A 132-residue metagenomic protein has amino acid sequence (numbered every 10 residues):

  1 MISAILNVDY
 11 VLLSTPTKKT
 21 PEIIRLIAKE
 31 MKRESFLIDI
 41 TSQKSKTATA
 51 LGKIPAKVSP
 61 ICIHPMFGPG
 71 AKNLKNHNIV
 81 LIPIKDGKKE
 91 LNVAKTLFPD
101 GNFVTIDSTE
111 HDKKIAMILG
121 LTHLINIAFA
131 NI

Functional and structural regions predicted by a protein language model:
M1-L51: Rossmann-fold NAD(P) dinucleotide-binding segment
I2-L6, G68-A71, E110-K114: A short acidic, often aromatic-flanked loop/helix-cap motif at beta-alpha or helix-coil junctions that lines enzyme
V8, N73-H77: A short, glycine/Asx- and small/polar-enriched loop/turn that sits immediately N-terminal to a beta-strand
L12, I38, S59-I63, V80 (+1 more regions): Hydrophobic/aromatic beta-strand patches that form the interior of the parallel beta-sheet core in alpha/beta enzyme
T20, K72, E90-L91: Alpha-helix N-cap/helix-start motif
A28-K29, G52-A56, T96-P99: Short, surface-exposed basic-aromatic patches at helix termini and helix-loop junctions that form
F36, I40-K72: Rossmann-fold NAD(P)-binding glycine/threonine-rich loop
N76-I132: Internal alpha-helical scaffold of NAD(P)-dependent oxidoreductase catalytic cores
